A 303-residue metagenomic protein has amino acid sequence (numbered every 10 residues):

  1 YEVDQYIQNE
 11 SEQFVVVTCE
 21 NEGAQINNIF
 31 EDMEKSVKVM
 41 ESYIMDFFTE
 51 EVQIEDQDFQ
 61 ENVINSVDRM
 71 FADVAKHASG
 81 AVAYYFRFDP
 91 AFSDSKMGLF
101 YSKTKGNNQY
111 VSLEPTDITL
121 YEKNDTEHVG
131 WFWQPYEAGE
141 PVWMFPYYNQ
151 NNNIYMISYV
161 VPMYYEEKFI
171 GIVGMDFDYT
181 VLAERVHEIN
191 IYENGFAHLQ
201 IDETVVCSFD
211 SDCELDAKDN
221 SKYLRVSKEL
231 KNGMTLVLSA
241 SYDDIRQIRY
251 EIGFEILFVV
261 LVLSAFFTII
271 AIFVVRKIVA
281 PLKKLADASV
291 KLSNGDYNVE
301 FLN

Functional and structural regions predicted by a protein language model:
Y1, E255, V259-A280, L292-S293: Cytosolic-side ends of inner-membrane transmembrane helices, especially those that anchor bacterial signal-transduction
Y1-N62: Juxtamembrane extracytoplasmic/periplasmic/luminal helical "stalk" adjacent to the first N-terminal
E2-I7, L182-I189, A240-V260: Membrane-interface helix-start motif
V67-K76, I172-S208, D212: Solvent-exposed, extracytoplasmic
V74-E140, P146-N151, V205-E214: Extracellular/periplasmic ligand-sensing ectodomains of membrane signal-transduction proteins
N152-E188, V237-S241: Conserved beta-strands of PAS-like sensory domains
G171-D178, L224-L257: Short, hydrophobic beta-strand elements of compact beta-sandwich sensory domains
K277-L302: Membrane-proximal alpha-helical signal-transduction linkers
